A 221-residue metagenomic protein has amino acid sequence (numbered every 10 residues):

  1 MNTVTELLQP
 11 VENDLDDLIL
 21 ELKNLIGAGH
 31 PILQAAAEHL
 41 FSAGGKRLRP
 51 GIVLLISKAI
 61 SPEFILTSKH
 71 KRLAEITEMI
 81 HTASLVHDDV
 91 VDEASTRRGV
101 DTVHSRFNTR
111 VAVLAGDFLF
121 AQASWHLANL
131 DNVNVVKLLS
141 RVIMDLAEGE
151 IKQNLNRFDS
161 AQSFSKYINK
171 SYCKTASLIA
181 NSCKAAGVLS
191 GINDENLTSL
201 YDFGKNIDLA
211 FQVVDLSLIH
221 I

Functional and structural regions predicted by a protein language model:
M1-T82, V86, V90-S105, R141 (+1 more regions): Conserved N-terminal diphosphate/IPP-binding helix and adjacent helical/loop segment of trans-prenyltransferase domains
I52, A123, G149: Residue-level signal for inorganic ion chemistry
I60-L66, H126-L138, Q153-K166, K170 (+1 more regions): Inter-helical turn/loop segments and adjacent helix faces that build the functional surface of alpha-helical bundle
R97-L119, A161-T175, D202: Divalent-cation-assisted or electrostatically stabilized phosphate/pyrophosphate-binding catalytic cores
L178: Active-site helix-to-loop segments that bind/position phosphate- or nucleotide-bearing substrates and donors across
I219-I221: Conserved small/polar residues in nucleotide/adenosyl-binding loops
